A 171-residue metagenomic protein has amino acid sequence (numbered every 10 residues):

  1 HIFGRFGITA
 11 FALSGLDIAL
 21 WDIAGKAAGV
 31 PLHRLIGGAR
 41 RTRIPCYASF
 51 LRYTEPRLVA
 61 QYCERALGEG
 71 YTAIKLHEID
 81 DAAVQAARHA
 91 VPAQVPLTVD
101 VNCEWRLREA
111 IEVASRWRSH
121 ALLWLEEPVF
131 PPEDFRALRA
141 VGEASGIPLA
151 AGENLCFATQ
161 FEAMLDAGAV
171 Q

Functional and structural regions predicted by a protein language model:
H1-T98, N102-I111, S115-S119, A144: N-terminal capping/lid subdomain adjacent to the active-site entrance of alpha/beta enzymes
D22, C63, R139, F161-E162: Short glycine-/small-residue-rich flexible loop motifs, especially phosphate/cofactor-binding loops
T72-I79, T98-C103, A121-P132, P148-C156 (+1 more regions): Catalytic beta/alpha-barrel core
A83, E109, E133-A137, T159-Q160: Short acidic active-site motifs
R88, L138-R139: Short amphipathic alpha-helical segments
A93-V95, A167-V170: Secondary-structure transition/capping motifs at alpha-helix termini and the adjoining loop/turn into the next element
L107-W117, C156-A169: Catalytic cores of alpha/beta
G142, L149, L165: Oxyanion-binding "anion nests"
